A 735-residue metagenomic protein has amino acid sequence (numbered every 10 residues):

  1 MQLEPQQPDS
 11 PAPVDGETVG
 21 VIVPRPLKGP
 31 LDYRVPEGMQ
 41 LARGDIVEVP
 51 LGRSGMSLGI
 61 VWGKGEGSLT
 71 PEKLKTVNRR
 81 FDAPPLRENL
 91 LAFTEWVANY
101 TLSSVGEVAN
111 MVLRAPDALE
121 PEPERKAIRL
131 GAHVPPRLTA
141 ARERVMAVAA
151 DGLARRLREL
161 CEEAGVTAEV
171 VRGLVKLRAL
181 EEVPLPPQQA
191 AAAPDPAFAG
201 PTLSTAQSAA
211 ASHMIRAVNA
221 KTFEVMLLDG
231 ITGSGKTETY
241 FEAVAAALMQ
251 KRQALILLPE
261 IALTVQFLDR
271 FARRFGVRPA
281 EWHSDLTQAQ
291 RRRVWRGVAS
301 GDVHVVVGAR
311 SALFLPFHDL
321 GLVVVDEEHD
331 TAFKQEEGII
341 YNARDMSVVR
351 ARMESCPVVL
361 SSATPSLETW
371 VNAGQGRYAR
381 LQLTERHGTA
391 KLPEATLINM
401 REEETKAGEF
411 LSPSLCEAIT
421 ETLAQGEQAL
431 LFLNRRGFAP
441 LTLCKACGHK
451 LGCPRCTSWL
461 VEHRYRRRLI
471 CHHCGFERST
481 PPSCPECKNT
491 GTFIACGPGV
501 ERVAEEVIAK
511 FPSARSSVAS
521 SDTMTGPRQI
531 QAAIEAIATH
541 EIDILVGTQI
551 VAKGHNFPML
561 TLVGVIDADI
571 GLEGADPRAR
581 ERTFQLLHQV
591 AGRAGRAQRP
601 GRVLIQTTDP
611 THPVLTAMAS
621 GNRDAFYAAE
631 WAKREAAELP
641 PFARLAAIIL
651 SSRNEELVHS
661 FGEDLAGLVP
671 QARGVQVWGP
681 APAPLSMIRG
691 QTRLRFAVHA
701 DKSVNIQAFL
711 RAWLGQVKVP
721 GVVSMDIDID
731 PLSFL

Functional and structural regions predicted by a protein language model:
M1-S362, T369, G374-A390, L423-A424 (+4 more regions): Accessory, non-ATPase domains that flank or precede helicase/AAA+ motor cores in DNA-metabolism machines
L113-P136, T396, H449-G452, K510-R515 (+4 more regions): Accessory helical-bundle/CTD segments and flexible terminal tails appended to RecA-like ATPase motors
L255, F275-L286, P454-R455, V461 (+3 more regions): Conserved RecA-like helicase motor-core motifs
A280-Q288, D330-Y341, R401-E409, T492-C496 (+2 more regions): Flexible beta-alpha connector loops of hexameric P-loop NTPases
V349-R350, E354-L360, S366-K445: Conserved interdomain linker/interface between the two RecA-like ATPase lobes of SF2 helicase motors
L415, L423-A509: Cys/His-rich short segments
I470-P558: Long, charge-rich boundary regions
